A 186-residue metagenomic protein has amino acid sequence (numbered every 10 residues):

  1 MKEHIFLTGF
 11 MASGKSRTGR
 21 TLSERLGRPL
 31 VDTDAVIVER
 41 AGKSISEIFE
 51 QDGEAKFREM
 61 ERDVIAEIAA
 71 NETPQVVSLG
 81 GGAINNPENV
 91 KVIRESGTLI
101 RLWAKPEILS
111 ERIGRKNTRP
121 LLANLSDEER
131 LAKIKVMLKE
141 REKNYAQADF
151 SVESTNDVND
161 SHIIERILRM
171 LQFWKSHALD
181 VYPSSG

Functional and structural regions predicted by a protein language model:
L7: Hydrophobic anchor at the beta1->P-loop junction of P-loop NTPases
F10: P-loop (Walker A) phosphate-binding loop of NTP-binding proteins
S16: Walker A/P-loop
R25, K139-G186: NTP-dependent small-molecule kinase module
D32-R94, T118-R119: ATP-dependent small-molecule kinase phosphotransfer cores that center on conserved nucleotide phosphate-binding segments
G81-A83, K105-E107, D157-V158: Short glycine-rich anion-binding loops that position phosphate/pyrophosphate groups of nucleotides and phosphorylated
E95-E142: A glycine- and Lys/Arg-enriched "phosphate-lid" helix/loop adjacent to the NTP-binding pocket of small-molecule kinases
